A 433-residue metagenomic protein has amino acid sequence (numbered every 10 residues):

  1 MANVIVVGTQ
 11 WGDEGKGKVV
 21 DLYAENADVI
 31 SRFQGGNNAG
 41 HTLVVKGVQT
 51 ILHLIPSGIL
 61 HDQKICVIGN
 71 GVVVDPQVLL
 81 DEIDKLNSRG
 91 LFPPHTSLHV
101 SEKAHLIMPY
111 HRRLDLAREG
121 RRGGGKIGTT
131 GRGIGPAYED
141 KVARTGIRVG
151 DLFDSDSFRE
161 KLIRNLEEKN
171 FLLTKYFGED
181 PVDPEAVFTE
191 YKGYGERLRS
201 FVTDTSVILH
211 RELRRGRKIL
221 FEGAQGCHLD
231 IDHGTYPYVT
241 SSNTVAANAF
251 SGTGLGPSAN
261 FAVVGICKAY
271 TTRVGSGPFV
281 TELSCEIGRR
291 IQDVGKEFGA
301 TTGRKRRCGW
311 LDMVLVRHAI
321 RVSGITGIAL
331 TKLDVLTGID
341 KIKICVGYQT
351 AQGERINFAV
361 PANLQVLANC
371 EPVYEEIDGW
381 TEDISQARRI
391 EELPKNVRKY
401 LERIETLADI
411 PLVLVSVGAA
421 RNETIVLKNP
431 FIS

Functional and structural regions predicted by a protein language model:
M1-S433: Non-transmembrane, aqueous-exposed alpha-helical and coiled segments at domain scale
